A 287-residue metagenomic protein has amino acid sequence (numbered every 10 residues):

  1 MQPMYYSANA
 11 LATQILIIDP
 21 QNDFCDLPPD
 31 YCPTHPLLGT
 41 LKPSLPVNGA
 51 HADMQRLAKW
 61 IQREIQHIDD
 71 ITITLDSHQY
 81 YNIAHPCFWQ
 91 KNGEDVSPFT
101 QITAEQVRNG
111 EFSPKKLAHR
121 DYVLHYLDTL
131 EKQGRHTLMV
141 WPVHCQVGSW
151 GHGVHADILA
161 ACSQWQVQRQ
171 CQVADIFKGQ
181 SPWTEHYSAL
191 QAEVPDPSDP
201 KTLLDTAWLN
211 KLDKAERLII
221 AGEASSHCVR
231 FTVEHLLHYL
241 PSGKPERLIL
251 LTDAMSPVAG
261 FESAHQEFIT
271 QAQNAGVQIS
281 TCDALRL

Functional and structural regions predicted by a protein language model:
M1-I176, K214, H238, S242-I249 (+1 more regions): Active-site acidic carboxylates
H78-Y80, Q180-T184, S225-H227, S256-P257: Short, catalytically relevant binding-site loops at active-site mouths
A84, H186-A189, F231, F261-E262: Short, well-ordered secondary-structure micro-motifs
H144-G148, S198, G222-S226: Short, surface-exposed loop/turn motifs that are enriched in glycine and acidic residues and include a nearby proline
A160-D213: Histidine/lysine/aspartate-rich catalytic loop segments that bind and position anionic ligands
F177, A215-V233, L237, I249-M255: Glycine-rich anion-binding loop/nest that anchors nucleotide
